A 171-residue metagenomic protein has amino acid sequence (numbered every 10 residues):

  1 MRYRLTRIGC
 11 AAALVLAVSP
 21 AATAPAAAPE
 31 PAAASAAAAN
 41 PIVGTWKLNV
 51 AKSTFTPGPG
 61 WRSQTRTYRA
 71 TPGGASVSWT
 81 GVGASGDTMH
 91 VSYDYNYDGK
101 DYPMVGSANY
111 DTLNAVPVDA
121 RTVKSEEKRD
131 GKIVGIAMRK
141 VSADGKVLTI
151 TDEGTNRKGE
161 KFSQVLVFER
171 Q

Functional and structural regions predicted by a protein language model:
M1-I8: Bacterial Sec-dependent N-terminal signal peptides
Y3, A26-Q171: Hydrophobic small-molecule pocket/channel-lining residues, especially in calycin-type beta-barrels
G9-P20: Bacterial N-terminal signal peptides
A21-P25: Juxtamembrane cytosolic interface motif at the C-terminal end of transmembrane helices
